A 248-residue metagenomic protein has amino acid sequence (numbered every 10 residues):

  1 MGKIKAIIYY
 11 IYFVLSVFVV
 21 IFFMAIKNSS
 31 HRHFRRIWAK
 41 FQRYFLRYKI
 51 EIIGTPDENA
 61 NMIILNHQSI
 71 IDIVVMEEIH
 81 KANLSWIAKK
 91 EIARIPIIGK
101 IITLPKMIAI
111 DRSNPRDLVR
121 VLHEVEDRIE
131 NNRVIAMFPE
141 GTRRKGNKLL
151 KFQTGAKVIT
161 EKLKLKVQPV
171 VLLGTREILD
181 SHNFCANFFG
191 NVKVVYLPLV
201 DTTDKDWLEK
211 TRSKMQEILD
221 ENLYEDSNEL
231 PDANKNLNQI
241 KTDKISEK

Functional and structural regions predicted by a protein language model:
M1-E51, K100-I101: A transmembrane-helix-recognition feature enriched in membrane-embedded lipid enzymes and envelope glyco-/phospholipid
F18-V19, K100-P105, G190, V194-V195: Short, basic/glycine-rich phosphate-binding loops at helix/coil junctions that contact nucleotide phosphates
R35-A88: Conserved H-X4-D acyltransferase segment
I37-A39, A60-N61, L104-D111, T142: Short, basic, glycine/proline-bearing loop/turn elements
K49, S85, I108, V134 (+1 more regions): Residue-level detector of anion-binding/catalytic polar loops
I52, I108-D111, T202: Short acidic-hydrophobic, aromatic-tinged amphipathic segments that line or gate anion-handling sites
I73-E124: Membrane-embedded segments
R120-K248: Non-catalytic C-terminal accessory region of glycerolipid acyltransferases and related lyso-lipid remodeling enzymes
